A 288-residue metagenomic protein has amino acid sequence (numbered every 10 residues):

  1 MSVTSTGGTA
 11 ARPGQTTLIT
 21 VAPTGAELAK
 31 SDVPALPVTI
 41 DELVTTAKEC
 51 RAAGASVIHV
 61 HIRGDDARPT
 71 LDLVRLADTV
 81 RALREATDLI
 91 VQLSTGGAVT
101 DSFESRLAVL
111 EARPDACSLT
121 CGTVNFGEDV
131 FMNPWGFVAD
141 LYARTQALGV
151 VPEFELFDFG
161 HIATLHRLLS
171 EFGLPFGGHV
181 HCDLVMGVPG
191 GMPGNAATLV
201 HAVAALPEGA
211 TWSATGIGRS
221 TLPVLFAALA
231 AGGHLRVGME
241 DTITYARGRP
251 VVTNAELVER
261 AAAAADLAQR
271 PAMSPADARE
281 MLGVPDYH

Functional and structural regions predicted by a protein language model:
T9-A35, S118-N125: N-terminal small/glycine-rich loop or linker at the start of catalytic domains across soluble metabolic enzymes
V21, R68-T95, D140-A147, H201-G209 (+1 more regions): Alpha-helix-loop-beta-strand connector modules within alpha/beta enzyme cores
S31, S56-D78, F126, V185-M186 (+1 more regions): Glycine-rich, proline-tolerant flexible connector loops at the mouths of alpha/beta enzymes
I40, A67-N133: Active-site beta->alpha loop and helix N-cap motifs at the rims of alpha/beta catalytic domains
L43, C50, H61, C117 (+4 more regions): Conserved, mostly hydrophobic/aromatic
A55-G64, V91-T95, E155: Short beta-strand segments at enzyme active-site cores
A116-E240, P250-V252, E256: Catalytic alpha/beta core domains of metabolic enzymes, predominantly
A263-H288: Mid-to-C-terminal alpha-helical segments outside catalytic/metal-binding sites
